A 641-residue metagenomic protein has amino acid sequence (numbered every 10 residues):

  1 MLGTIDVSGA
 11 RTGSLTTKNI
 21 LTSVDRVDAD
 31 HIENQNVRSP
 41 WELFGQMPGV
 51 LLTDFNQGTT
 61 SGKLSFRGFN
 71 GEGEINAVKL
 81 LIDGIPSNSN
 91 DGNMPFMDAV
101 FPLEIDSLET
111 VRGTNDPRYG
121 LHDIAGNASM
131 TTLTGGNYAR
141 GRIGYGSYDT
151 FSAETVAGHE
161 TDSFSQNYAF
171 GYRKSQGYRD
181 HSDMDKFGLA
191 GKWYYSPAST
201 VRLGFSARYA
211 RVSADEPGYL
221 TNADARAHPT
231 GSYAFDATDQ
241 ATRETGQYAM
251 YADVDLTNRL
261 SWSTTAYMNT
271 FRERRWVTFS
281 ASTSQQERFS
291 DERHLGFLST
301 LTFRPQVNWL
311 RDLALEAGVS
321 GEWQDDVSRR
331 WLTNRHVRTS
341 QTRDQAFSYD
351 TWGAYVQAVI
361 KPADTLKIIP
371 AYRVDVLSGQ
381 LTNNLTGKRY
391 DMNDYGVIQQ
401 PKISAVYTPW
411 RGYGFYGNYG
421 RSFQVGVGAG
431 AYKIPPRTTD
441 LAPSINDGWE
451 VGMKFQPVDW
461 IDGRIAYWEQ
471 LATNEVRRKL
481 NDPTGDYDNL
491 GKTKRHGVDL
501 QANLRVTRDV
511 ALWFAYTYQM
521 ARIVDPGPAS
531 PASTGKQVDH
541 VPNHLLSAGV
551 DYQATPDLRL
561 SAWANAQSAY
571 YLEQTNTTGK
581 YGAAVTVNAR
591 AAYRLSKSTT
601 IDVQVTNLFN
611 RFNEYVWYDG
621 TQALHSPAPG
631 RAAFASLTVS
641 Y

Functional and structural regions predicted by a protein language model:
W41-I85, S89: Extracytoplasmic beta-strand/coil segments of soluble accessory domains associated with Gram-negative outer-membrane
I85-R112, M130-T131, D440: Short acidic/polar hinge/loop motifs at secondary-structure boundaries that mediate gating or recognition
Y145-K174, R179-P217, Q240-L256, W309 (+5 more regions): Transmembrane beta-barrel wall of Gram-negative outer-membrane proteins
A198, V307-E322, Q345-A472, R505-T507 (+3 more regions): Structural signature of Gram-negative outer-membrane beta-barrels, strongest in the C-terminal barrel of TonB-dependent
T200-R208, T242-T386, V406-T408, I461-R464 (+2 more regions): Face-selective signature of the C-terminal outer-membrane beta-barrel domain
Y251, D255, S261-V277, T408-S422 (+3 more regions): Membrane-embedded beta-barrel scaffold of Gram-negative outer-membrane proteins
F303, D364, I368, V376-L377 (+5 more regions): Gram-negative outer-membrane beta-barrel transporters
A566-E573, A592-Y641: C-terminal beta-signal and adjacent terminal beta-strands/loops of Gram-negative outer-membrane beta-barrel proteins
